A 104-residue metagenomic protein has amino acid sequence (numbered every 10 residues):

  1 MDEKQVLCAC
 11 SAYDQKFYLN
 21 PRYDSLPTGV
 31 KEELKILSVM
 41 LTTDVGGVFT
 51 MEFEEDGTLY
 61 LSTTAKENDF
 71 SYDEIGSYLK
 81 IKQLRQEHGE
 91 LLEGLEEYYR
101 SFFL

Functional and structural regions predicted by a protein language model:
M1-D44: Negatively charged, low-complexity tracts enriched in Asp/Glu with abundant Ser/Thr
T42-Y99: Amphipathic protein-protein interaction modules
